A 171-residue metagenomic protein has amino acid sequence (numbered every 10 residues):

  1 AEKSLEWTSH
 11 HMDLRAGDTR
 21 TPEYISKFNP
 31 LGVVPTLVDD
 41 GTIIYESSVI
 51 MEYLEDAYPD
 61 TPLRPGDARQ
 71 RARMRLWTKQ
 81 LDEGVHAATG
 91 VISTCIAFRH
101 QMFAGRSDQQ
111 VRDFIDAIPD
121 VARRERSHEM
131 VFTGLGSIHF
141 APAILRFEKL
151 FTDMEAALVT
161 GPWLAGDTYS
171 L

Functional and structural regions predicted by a protein language model:
A1-D120: GST-like domain detector, emphasizing the conserved glutathione-binding G-site in the N-terminal thioredoxin-like
V85-L171: GST-like fold's C-terminal all-alpha helical module
